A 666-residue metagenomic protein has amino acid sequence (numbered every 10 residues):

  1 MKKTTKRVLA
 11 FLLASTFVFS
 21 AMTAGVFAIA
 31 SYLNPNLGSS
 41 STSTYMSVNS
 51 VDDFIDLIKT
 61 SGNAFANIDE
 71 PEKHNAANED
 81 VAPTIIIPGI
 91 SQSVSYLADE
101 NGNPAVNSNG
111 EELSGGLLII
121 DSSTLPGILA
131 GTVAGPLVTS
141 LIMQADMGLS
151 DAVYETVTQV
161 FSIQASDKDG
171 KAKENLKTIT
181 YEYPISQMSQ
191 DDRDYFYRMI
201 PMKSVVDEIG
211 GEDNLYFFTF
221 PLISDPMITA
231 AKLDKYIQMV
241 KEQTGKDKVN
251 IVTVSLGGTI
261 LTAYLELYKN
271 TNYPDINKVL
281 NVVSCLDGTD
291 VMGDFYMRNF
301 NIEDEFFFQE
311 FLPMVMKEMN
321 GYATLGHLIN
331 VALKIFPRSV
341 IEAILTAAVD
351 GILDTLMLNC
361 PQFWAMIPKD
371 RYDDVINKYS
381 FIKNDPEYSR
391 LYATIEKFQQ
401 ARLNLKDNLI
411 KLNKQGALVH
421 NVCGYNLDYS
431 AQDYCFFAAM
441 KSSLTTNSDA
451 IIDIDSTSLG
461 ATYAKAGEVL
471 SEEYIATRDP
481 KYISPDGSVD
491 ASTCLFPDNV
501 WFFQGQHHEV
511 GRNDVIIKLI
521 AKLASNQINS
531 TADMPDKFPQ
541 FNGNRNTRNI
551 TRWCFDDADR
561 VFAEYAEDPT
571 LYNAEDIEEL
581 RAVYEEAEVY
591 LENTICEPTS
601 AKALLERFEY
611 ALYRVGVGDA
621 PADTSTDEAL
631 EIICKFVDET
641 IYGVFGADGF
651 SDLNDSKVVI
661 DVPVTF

Functional and structural regions predicted by a protein language model:
M1-R7: Positively charged n-region of N-terminal signal peptides that target proteins for export
R7-F27: Sec-dependent N-terminal signal peptides of Gram-positive bacterial secreted proteins and lipoproteins
A21, S93-L97, Y429-D433, A647-G649: Short, solvent-exposed loop/turn elements at domain surfaces
I29-V252, T259-L312, D428, A438 (+2 more regions): N-terminal non-catalytic accessory region
D213-M227, V349-F437, K465: Alpha/beta-hydrolase fold catalytic core
F300-P313, D407-K414, V419: The feature captures the conserved acid-bearing segment of alpha/beta-hydrolase catalytic domains
E303-S389: Alpha/beta-hydrolase-fold enzymes
T547-A647, S651-I660: Beta-rich interaction/scaffold domains
